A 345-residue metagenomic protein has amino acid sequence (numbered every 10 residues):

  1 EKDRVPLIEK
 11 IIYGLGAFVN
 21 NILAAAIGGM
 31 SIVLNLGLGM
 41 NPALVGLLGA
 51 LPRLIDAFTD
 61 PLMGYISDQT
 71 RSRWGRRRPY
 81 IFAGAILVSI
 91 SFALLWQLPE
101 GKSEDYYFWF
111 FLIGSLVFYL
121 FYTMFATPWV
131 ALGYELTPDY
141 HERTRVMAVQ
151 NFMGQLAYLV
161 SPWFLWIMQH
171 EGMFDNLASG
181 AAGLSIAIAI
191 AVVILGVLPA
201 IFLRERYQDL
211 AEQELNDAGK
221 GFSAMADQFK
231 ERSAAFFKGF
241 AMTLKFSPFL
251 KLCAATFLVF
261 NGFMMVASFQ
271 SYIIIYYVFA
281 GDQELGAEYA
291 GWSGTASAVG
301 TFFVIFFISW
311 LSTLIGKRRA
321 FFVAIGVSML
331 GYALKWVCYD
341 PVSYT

Functional and structural regions predicted by a protein language model:
E1-I8, G101-L112, F125, W129-S271 (+2 more regions): Intracellular loop-helix junctions on the cytosolic face of multi-pass helical membrane proteins
G28-A43, S268-E288: Short amphipathic helix-loop junctions that connect adjacent transmembrane helices in Major Facilitator Superfamily/SLC
M40-L51, G183, A280-A298: Loop-to-transmembrane helix entry
L47-S67, T295-F307: Central cavity-lining transmembrane alpha-helices of secondary-active solute carriers, predominantly the Major
L62-I86, A93, L98-E100: Conserved MFS/SLC helix-loop-helix module at the cytosolic interface between two early adjacent transmembrane helices
R78-L94, R319-L334: Structural signature of the two symmetry-related core transmembrane helices
T345: Conserved small/polar residues in nucleotide/adenosyl-binding loops
